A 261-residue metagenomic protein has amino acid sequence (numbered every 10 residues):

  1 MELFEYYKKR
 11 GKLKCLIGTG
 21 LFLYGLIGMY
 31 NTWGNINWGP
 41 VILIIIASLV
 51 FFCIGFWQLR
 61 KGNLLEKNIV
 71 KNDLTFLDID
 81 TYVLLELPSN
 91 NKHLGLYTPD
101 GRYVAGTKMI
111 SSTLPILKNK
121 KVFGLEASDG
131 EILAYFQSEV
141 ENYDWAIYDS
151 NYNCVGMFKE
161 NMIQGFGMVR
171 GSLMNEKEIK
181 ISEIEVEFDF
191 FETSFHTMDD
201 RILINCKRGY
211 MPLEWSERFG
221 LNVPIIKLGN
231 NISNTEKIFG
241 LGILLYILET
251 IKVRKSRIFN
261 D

Functional and structural regions predicted by a protein language model:
M1-N119, F166-R170, N175-D261: Low-complexity or membrane-interfacial segments used for flexible interactions
I116-I132: Acidic, aromatic-enriched beta-alpha/helix-loop junctions
F123-G124, I147, T193-F195: Hydrophobic/aromatic beta-strand elements that line small-molecule binding cavities or substrate pockets in beta-rich
D129-K180: Non-cytosolic head/periplasmic domains of membrane-anchored proteins
